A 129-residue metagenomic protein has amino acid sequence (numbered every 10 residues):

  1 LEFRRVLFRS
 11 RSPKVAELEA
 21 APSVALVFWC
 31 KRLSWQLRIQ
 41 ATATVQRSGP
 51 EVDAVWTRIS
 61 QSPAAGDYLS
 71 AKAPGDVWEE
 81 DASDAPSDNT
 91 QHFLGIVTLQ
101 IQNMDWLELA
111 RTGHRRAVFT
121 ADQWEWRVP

Functional and structural regions predicted by a protein language model:
L1-L7: Short, small-residue-biased leader/transition segments that mark boundaries at the very start of proteins
R9-S12: Mg2+/Mn2+-dependent nuclease catalytic core
V15, K31-W35: Short Lys/Arg-rich amphipathic alpha-helical segments
A21: Acidic-histidine catalytic/liganding microenvironments
V24-W29: Short conserved beta-strand and strand-loop elements enriched in small hydrophobics with frequent Asp/Gly
W35-P129: Charged, gly/pro-rich active-site loop segments
